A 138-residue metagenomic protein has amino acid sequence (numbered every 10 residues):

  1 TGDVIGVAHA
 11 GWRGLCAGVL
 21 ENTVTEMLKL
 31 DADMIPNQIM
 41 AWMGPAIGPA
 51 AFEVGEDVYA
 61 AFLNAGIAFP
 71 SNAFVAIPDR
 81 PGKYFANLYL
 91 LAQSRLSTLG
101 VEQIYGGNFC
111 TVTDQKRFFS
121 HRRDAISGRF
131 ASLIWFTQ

Functional and structural regions predicted by a protein language model:
T1-Q138: Active-site microenvironment for binding and transforming phosphate-containing groups
